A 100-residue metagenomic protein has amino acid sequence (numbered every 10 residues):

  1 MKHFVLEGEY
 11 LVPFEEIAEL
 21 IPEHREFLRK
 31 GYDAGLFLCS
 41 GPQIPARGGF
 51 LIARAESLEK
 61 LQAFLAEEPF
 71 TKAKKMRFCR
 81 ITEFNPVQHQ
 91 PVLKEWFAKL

Functional and structural regions predicted by a protein language model:
M1-L100: Conserved, structured core segments of small domains
